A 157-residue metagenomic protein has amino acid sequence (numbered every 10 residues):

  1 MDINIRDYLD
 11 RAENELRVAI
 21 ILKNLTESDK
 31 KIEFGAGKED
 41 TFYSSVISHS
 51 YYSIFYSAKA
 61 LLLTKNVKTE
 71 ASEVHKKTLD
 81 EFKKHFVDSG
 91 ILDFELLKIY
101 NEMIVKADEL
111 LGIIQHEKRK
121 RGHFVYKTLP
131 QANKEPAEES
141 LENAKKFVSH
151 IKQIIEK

Functional and structural regions predicted by a protein language model:
M1-K157: Terminal alpha-helical segments
